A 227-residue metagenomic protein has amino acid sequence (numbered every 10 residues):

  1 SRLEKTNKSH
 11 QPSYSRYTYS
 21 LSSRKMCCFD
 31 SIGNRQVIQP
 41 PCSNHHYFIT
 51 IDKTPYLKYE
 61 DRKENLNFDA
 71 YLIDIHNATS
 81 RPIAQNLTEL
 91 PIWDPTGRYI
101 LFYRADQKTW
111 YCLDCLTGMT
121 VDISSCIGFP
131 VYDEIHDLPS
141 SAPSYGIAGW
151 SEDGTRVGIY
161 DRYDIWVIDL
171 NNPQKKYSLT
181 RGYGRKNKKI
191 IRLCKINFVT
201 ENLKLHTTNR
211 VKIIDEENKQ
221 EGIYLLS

Functional and structural regions predicted by a protein language model:
S1-S227: Beta-propeller folds
